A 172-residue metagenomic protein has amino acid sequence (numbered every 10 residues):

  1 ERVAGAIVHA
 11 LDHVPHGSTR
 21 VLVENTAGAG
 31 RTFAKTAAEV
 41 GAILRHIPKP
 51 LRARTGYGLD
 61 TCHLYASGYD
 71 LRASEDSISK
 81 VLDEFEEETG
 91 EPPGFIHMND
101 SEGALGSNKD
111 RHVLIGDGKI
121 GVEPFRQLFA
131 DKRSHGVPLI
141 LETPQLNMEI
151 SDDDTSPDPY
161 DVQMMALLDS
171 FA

Functional and structural regions predicted by a protein language model:
E1-G58, P159: Active-site acidic/histidine proton-transfer and metal-coordination neighborhood in alpha/beta enzyme cores
G41-A172: Histidine-acidic metal/acid-base catalytic patches
